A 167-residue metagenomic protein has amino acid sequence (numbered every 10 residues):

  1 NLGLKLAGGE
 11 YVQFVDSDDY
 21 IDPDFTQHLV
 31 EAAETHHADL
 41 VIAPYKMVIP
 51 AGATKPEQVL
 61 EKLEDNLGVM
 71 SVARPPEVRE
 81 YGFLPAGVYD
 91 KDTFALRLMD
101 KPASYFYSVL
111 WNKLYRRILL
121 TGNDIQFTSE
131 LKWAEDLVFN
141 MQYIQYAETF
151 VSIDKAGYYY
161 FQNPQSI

Functional and structural regions predicted by a protein language model:
N1-I167: Nucleotide-sugar donor-binding/catalytic module of glycosyltransferases that assemble extracellular/cell-envelope
